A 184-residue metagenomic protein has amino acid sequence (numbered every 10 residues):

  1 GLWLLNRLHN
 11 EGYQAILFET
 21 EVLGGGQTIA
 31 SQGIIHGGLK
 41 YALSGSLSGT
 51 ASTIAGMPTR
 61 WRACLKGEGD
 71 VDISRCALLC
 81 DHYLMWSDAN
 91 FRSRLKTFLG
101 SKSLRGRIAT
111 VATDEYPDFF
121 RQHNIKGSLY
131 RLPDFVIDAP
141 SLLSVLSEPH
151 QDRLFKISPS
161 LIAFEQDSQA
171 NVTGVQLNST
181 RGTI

Functional and structural regions predicted by a protein language model:
L2: Residues forming the Rossmann-fold NAD(P)(H) cofactor-binding site
H9-A30: Glycine-rich FAD pyrophosphate-binding loop
F18, M85-W86, L132: Short hydrophobic segments within beta-strands
A30-I34, L142: Catalytic-loop motifs flanking and including active-site residues across diverse enzymes
G33-D118: Dinucleotide-binding Rossmann-like beta1-alpha1 core, especially the glycine-rich loop that anchors the ADP
F119-N124: Glycine-rich phosphate/pyrophosphate-binding loop and adjacent beta-alpha nucleotide/cofactor-binding cores
L129-I184: Helical element adjacent to the flavin cofactor pocket in flavoenzyme catalytic cores
